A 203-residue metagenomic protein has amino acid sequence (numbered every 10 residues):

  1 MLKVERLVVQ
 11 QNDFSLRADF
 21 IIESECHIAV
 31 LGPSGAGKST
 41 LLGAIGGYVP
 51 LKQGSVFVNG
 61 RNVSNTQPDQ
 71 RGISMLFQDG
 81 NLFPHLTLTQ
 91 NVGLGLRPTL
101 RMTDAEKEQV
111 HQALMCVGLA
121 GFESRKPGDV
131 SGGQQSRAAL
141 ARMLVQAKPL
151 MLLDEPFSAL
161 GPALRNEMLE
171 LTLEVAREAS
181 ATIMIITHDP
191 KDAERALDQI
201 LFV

Functional and structural regions predicted by a protein language model:
G46: Helix-to-loop junction immediately C-terminal to a conserved catalytic motif
N62-D79, P98: ABC ATPase NBD coupling module
T66-Q67, L86, Q90-K107, C116-V117: ABC-type ATPase nucleotide-binding domains, specifically the catalytic core motifs of the NBD
D104-F122, L173-E174: Conserved ABC ATPase "signature" region
K126-V130, Q134: Conserved ABC ATPase signature
V145-P149: A short, proline-enriched helix->beta-strand linker immediately N-terminal to the Walker B motif in ABC-type P-loop
M151-E155: Catalytic Walker B motif of ABC-type/P-loop ATPase nucleotide-binding domains
